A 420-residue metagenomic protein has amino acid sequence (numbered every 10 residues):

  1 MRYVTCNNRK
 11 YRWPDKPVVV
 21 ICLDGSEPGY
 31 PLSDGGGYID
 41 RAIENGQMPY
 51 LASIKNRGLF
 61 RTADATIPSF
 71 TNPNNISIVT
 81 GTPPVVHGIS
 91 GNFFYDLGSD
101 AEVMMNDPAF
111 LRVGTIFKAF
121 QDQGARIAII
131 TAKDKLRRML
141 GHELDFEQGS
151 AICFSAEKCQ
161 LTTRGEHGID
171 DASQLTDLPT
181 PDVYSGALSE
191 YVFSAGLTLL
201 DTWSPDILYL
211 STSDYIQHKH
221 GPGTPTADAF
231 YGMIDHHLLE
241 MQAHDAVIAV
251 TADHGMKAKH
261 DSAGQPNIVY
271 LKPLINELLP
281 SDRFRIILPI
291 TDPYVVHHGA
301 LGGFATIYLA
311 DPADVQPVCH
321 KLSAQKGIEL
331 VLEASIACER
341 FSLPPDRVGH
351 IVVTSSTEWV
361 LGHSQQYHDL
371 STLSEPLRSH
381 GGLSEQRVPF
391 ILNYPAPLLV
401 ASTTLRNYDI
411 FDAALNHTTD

Functional and structural regions predicted by a protein language model:
M1-D15, A243: A short acidic-Thr-Gly-centered motif at the start of a beta-strand
V20, P28, Y50, A229-P273 (+1 more regions): Metal-dependent active-site segment of extracytoplasmic phospho-/sulfohydrolases and closely related
P28-Y30, T71, H87, K135-G141 (+5 more regions): Short catalytic/ligand-binding loop motif for oxyanion handling, primarily in non-cytosolic enzymes, centered on
P31-G81, A128: Short, structured active-site-proximal loop/turn typified by the sulfatase FGly-forming signature C/S-X-P-X-R
K55, Q121, Q242-A243: Anion (oxyanion) recognition and catalysis
G81-G221, H297, G303, L309 (+3 more regions): His/Asp/Glu-rich, glycine-adjacent segments that coordinate divalent cations and/or stabilize oxyanion chemistry on
L239, M256-T306: Acidic/histidine-rich catalytic neighborhood
P289-T419: Active-site neighborhoods of enzymes that stabilize oxyanions during catalysis
